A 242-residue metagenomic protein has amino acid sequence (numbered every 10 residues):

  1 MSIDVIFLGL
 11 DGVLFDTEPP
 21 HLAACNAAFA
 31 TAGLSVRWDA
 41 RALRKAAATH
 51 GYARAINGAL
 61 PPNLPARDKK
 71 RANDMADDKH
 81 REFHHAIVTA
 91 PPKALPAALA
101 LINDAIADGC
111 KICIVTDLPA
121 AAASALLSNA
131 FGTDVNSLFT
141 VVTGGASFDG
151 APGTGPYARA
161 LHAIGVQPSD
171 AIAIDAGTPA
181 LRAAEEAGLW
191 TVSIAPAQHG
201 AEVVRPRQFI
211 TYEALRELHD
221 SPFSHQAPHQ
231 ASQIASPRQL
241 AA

Functional and structural regions predicted by a protein language model:
S2, L99, N103, P119-A242: Asp-based, Mg2+/Mn2+-dependent phosphohydrolase catalytic module
I3-P96, A107: N-terminal helical cap/lid subdomain that shapes the substrate entry/recognition surface in HAD-like hydrolases
L14, I112, A173-I174: Conserved SAM-binding loop
P61, H84, V88, C110 (+2 more regions): A broad detector of the eukaryotic-type serine/threonine protein kinase catalytic domain
G109-C110, L189: A short helix->loop->beta-strand "cap" motif at the edges of active sites that frequently abuts
I114-D117: Charged linear interaction tracts used for macromolecular binding and regulation
